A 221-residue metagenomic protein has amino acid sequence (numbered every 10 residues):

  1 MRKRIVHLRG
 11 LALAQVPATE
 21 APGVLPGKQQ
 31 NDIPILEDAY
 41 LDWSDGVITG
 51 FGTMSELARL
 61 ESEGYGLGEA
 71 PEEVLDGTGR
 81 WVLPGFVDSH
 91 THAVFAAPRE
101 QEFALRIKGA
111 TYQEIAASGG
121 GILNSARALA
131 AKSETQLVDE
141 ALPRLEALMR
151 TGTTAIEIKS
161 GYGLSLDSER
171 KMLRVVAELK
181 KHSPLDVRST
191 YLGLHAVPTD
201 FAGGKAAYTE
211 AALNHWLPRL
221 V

Functional and structural regions predicted by a protein language model:
M1-Y65: N-terminal metal-binding scaffold of metallo-dependent hydrolase/deaminase domains
I5-H7, L13, E72-D76, S189: Conserved beta-strand scaffold positions in the cores of enzyme catalytic domains, especially in NTP/NDP-utilizing
A21-G23, A58-L75, A202-G203, T209-E210: Intrinsically disordered, low-complexity coil segments
L41, G46, G79, H90 (+3 more regions): Divalent metal-coordination and catalytic microenvironments
Y65-E140: Metal-associated gating/positioning segment near the N- to mid-region
S125-E140, E146, T154-V221: Metal-coordinating catalytic core of metallo-dependent amide/deamination hydrolases
